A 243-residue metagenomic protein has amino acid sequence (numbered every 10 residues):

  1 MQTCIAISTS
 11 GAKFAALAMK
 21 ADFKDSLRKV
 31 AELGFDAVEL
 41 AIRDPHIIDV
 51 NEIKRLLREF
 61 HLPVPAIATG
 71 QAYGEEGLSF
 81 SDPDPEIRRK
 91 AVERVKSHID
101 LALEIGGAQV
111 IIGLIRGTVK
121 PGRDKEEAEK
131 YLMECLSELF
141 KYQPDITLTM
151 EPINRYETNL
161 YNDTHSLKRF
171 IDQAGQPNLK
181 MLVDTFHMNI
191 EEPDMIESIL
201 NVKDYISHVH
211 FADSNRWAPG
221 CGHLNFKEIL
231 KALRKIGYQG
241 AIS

Functional and structural regions predicted by a protein language model:
M1-S97, L103, Q176, E192: N-terminal pre-domain/capping segments
T3-I7, V38-L40, V64-T69, V110-I112 (+4 more regions): Hydrophobic faces of well-ordered beta-strands that scaffold small-molecule active sites in alpha/beta enzyme cores
T9-G11, I42-D44, G70-Q71, L114-T118 (+3 more regions): Active-site-proximal loop/turn and secondary-structure-junction residues that shape catalytic pockets, frequently
S10-K20, S81-E86, R123, Y161-K168 (+3 more regions): Gly/Pro-rich active-site loop or hairpin
V30, V38, L57, A91 (+8 more regions): Conserved, mostly hydrophobic/aromatic
F35, A102, G106-G107, D145 (+2 more regions): A structural motif
I53-Y73, E129-D145, K168-Q176, K231-A232 (+1 more regions): Alpha-helix-loop-beta-strand connector modules within alpha/beta enzyme cores
L78-K180: Active-site acidic/histidine proton-transfer and metal-coordination neighborhood in alpha/beta enzyme cores
